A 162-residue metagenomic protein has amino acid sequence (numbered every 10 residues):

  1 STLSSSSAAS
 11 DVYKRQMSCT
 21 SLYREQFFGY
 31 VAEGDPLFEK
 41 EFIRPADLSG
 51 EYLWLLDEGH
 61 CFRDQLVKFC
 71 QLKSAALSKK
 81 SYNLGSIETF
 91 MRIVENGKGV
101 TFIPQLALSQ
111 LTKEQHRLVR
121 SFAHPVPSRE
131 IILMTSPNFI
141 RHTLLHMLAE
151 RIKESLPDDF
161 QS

Functional and structural regions predicted by a protein language model:
S1-A9, Y13: Single conserved hydrophobic/aromatic residue that forms the stacking wall/gate of nucleotide- or nucleobase-binding
S5, Y23, E41, E58 (+3 more regions): Residue-level signature of the cytosolic catalytic core of signaling kinases
K14-Q26, K40-E41, D47, E88-N138: Beta-alpha-beta core module
A32, L56-D57, K80, I103-P104: Thr-Gly-centered strand-to-loop micro-motif
A32-P36, P137-F139: Short loop segments at secondary-structure junctions
Y52-K73, R141-T143, A149, D158-F160: Secondary-structure junction motif
L55, A76-S86: Short beta-strand-to-loop elements that line the ligand-binding cleft of bilobed periplasmic-binding protein-like
